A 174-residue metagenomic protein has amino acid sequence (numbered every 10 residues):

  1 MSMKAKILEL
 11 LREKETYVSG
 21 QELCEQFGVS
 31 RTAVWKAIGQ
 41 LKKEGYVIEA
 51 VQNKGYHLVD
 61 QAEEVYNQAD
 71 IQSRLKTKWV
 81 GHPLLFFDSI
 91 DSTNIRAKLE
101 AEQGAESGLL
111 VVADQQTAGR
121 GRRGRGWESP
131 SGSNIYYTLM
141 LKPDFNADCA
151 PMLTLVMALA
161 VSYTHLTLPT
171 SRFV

Functional and structural regions predicted by a protein language model:
S2-L159: N-terminal lobe of the biotin/lipoate ligase/transferase fold
T164-F173: Conserved small/polar residues in nucleotide/adenosyl-binding loops
